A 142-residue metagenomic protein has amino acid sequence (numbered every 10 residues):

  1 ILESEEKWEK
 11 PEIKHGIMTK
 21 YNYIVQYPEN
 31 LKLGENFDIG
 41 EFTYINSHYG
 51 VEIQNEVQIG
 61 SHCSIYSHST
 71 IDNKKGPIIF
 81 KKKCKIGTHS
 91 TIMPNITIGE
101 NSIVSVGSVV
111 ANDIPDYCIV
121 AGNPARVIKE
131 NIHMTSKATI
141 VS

Functional and structural regions predicted by a protein language model:
I1-I24: Membrane-anchoring hydrophobic helices of lipid-metabolizing enzymes
E9-K10, D72-I92, N123-S142: C-terminal segments of enzyme domains that contribute to small-molecule binding surfaces
K20-Y21, Q26-E29, G34-E35, I39-E41 (+13 more regions): Left-handed beta-helix
